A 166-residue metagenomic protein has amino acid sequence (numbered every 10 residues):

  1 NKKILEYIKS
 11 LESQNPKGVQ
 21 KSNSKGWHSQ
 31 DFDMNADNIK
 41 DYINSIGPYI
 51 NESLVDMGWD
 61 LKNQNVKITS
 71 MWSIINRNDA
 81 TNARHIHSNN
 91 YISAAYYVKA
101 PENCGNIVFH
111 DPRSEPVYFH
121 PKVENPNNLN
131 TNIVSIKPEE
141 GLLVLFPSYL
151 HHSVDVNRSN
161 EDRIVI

Functional and structural regions predicted by a protein language model:
N1-Q64: Non-heme Fe(II)/2-oxoglutarate
Q20, K62, H110, V156-N157: Sparse recognition of residues in long alpha-helices and their boundaries
D37-T69, R77-Y91, V98-E102: Active-site region of the double-stranded beta-helix
I68, T131, E161-V165: Short edge beta-strand segments in beta-sheet-rich domains
S70-L145, D155: Catalytic core of non-heme Fe(II) oxygenases with the double-stranded beta-helix
S93-Y96, N160-I166: A short hydrophobic beta-strand segment most commonly corresponding to one strand of the jelly-roll/cupin
